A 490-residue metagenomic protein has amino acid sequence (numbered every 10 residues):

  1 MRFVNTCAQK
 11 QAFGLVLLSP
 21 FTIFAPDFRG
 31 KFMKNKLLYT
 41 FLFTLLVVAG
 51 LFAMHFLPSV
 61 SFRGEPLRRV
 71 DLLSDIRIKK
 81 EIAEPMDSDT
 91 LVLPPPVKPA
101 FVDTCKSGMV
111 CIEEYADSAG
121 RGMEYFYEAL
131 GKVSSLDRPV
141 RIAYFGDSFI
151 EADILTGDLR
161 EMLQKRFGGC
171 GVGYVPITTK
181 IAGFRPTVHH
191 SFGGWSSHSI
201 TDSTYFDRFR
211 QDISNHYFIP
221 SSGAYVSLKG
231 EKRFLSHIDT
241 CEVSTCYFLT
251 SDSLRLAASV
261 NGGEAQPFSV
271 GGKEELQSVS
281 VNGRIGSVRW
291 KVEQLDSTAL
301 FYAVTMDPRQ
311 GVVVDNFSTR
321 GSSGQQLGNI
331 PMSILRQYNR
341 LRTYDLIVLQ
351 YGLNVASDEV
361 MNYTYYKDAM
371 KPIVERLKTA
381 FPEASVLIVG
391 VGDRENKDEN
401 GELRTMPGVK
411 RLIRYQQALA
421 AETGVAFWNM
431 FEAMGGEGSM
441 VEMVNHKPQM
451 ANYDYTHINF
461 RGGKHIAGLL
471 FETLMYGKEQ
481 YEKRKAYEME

Functional and structural regions predicted by a protein language model:
T22-I23, R29: Short, positively charged and aromatic/hydrophobic N-terminal segments
G30-L67, D71, R77-P85, I177-E242 (+5 more regions): Conserved catalytic region of serine esterases and O-acyltransferases that act on ester linkages in lipids
G64-L67, V348-N354, R376-I413, N429: Active-site segments of SGNH/GDSL-like serine hydrolases that catalyze O-acetyl group transfer/hydrolysis on lipids
I78-Y144, D212-S214, F218-S222: Membrane/wall-proximal cationic-aromatic binding patches
S118-G131, L327-N339, D368-R376, S439: Alpha-helical scaffolding within the catalytic cores of extracellular/periplasmic polymer-degrading hydrolases
R141, E151-S253, G271-D368, H457-I458: Conserved SGNH/GDSL esterase-like catalytic core that processes O-acyl groups on lipids and polysaccharides
M332, D393-E490: Catalytic His-Asp segment of secreted/periplasmic serine-dependent ester chemistry enzymes
